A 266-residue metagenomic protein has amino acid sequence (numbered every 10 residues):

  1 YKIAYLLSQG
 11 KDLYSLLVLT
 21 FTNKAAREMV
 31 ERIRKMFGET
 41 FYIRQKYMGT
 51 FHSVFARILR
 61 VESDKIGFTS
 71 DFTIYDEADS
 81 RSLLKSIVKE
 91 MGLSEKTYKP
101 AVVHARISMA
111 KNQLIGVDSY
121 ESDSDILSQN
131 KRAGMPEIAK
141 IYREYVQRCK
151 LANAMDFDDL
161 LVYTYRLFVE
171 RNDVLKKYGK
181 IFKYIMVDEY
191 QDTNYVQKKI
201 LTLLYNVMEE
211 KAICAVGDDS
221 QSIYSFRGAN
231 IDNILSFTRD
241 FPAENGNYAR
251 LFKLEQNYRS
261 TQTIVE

Functional and structural regions predicted by a protein language model:
Y1, Q9, Y14-L17, A78 (+5 more regions): Accessory N-terminal region flanking or inserted into the helicase ATPase core in nucleic-acid motor proteins
Y1-S70, I74, K176, Q221 (+2 more regions): P-loop NTPase Walker
Y1-S8, E31, K35, R166-V169 (+2 more regions): Short, well-ordered alpha-helices that flank and scaffold nucleotide-derived cofactor binding pockets
A4, Y195-E266: Conserved RecA-like helicase ATPase core segment that couples NTP binding/hydrolysis to strand translocation
N23, I74-A78, M135, A154 (+1 more regions): Short, solvent-exposed loop/helix junctions and linker helices that flank or host conserved functional motifs
M36, V61, K65, E90-S94 (+4 more regions): Phosphate/oxyanion-binding loops and surfaces in catalytic or ligand/nucleic-acid-binding neighborhoods
G49-R57, I185-E189, V216: Conserved helicase core region in the C-terminal RecA-like lobe
